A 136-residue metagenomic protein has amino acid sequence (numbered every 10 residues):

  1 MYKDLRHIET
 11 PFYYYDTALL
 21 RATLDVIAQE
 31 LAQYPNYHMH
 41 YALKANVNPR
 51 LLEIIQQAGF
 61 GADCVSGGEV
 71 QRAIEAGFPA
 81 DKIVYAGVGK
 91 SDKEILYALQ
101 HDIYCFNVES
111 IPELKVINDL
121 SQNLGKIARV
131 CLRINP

Functional and structural regions predicted by a protein language model:
M1-A128: A charged N-terminal "starter" segment
R129-P136: Flexible glycine-/small-residue-enriched beta->alpha junction loops that bind anionic phosphate/pyrophosphate groups
